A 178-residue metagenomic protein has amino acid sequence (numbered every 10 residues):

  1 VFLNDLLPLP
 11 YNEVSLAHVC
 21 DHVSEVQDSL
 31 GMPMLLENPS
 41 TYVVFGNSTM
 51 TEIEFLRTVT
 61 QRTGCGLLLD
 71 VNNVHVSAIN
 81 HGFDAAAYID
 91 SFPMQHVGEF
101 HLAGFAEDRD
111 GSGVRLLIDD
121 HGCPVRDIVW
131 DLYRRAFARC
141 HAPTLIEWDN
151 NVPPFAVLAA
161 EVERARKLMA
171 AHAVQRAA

Functional and structural regions predicted by a protein language model:
V1-G66: Active-site acidic/histidine proton-transfer and metal-coordination neighborhood in alpha/beta enzyme cores
E13-L16, S77-H141: Gly/Pro-rich active-site loop or hairpin
V19-Q27, I53-T60, I89, W130-F137 (+1 more regions): Generic structural signal for well-ordered alpha-helices, preferentially at hydrophobic/aromatic core positions
M34-E37, L67-L69, G98-L102, A142-E147: Hydrophobic faces of well-ordered beta-strands that scaffold small-molecule active sites in alpha/beta enzyme cores
P39-T41, N72-V76, A103-E107, D149-N151: Active-site beta-loop-alpha junctions enriched in small/polar residues
F45-Q61, S77-D90, A156-A159: Distinct, well-ordered alpha-helical segments
F55-C65, A86-G98, R164-H172: Structural recognition of alpha->loop->beta junctions
P154-R176: C-terminal helical cap(s) of enzyme catalytic domains, especially alpha/beta-barrels
